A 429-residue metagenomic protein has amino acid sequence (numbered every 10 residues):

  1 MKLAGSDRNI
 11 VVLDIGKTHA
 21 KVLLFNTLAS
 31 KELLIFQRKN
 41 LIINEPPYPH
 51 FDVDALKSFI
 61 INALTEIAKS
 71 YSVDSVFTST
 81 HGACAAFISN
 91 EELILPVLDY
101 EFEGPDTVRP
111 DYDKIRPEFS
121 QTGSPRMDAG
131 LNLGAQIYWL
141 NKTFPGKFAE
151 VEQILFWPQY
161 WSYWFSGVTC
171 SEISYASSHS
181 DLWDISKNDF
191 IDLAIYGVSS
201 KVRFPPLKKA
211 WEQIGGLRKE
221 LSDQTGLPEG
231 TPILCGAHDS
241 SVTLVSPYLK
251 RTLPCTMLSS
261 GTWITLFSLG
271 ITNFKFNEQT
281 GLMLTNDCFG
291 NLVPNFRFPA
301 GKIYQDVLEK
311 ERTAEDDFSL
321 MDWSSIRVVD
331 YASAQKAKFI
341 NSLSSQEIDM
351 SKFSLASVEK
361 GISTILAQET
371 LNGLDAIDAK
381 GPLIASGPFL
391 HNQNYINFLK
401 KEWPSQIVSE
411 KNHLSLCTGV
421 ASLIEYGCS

Functional and structural regions predicted by a protein language model:
M1-V97, T107, E150, S222-D223 (+3 more regions): N-terminal glycine/serine-rich phosphate-binding loop of ATP-dependent small-molecule kinases, especially carbohydrate
K2-L3, V11-V12, D113-M127, N132-V151 (+5 more regions): Active-site core segments that coordinate phosphate-bearing ligands/cofactors across diverse enzyme families
A68-E101, P125-L131, P158, S162-D184 (+1 more regions): Short beta-strand-loop/turn "lid" adjacent to the catalytic site in phosphate-handling enzymes
G82-A83, E103-G104, E212, S240-S241 (+1 more regions): Acidic, glycine-rich active-site loops and adjacent beta-strand->loop/helix elements that engage anionic groups
D99-P117: Short alpha-helix plus adjacent loop in nuclease-associated cores
V198-K201: Intrinsically disordered, low-complexity regions enriched in Pro/Ser/Thr/Gly and acidic residues
